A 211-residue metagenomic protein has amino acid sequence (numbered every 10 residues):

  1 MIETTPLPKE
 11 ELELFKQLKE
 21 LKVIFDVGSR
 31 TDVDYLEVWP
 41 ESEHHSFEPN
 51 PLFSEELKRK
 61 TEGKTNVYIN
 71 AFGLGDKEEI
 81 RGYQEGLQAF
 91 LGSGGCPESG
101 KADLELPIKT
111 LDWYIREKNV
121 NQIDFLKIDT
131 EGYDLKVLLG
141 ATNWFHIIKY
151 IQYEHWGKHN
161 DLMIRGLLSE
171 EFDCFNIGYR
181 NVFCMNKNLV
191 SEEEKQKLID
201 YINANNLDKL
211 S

Functional and structural regions predicted by a protein language model:
M1-S211: Phosphate/nucleotide-binding beta-alpha loop and adjacent structural elements of enzyme active sites
